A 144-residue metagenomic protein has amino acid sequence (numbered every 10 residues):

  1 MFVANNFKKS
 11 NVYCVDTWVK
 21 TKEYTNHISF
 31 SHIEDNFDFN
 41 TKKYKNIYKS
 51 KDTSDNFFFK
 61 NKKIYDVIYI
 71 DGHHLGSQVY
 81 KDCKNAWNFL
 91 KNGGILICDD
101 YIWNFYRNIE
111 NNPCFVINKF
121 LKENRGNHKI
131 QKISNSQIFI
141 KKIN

Functional and structural regions predicted by a protein language model:
M1-N144: S-adenosylmethionine/decaboxylated-SAM
